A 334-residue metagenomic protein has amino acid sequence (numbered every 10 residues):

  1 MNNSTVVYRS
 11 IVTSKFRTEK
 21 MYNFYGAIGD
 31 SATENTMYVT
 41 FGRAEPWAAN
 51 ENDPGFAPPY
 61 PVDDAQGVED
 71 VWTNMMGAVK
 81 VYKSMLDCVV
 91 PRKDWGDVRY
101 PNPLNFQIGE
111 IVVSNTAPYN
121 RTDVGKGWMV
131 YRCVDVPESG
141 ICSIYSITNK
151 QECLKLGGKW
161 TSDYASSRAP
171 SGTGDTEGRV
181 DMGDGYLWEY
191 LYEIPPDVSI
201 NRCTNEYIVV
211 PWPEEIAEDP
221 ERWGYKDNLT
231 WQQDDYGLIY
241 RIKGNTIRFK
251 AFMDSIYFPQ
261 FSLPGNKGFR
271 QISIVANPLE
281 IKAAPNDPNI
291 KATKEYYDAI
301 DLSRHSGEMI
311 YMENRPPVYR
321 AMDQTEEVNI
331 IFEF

Functional and structural regions predicted by a protein language model:
M1-N102, G183, Y192-F269, A276-F334: Small cysteine-rich, disulfide-bonded extracellular modules of the LU/uPAR three-finger superfamily and closely related
T33-Y38, I108, G127-M129, Q271: Short, surface-exposed beta-edge/turn micro-motifs
T40-G42, G140, P170, S273: Glycine-centered flexibility motif
K83-W212: Tryptophan-rich substrate-binding surfaces of secreted polymer-degrading and adhesive proteins
T116-P118, D135-P137, M253-S255, S273-P278: Short, flexible loop/turn elements at secondary-structure junctions
